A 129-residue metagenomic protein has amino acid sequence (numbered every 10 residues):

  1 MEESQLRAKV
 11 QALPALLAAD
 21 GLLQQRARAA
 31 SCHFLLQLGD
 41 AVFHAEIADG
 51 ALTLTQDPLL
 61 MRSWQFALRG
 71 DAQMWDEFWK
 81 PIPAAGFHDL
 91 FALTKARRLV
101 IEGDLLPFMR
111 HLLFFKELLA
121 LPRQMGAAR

Functional and structural regions predicted by a protein language model:
M1-R129: Feature captures hydrophobic
